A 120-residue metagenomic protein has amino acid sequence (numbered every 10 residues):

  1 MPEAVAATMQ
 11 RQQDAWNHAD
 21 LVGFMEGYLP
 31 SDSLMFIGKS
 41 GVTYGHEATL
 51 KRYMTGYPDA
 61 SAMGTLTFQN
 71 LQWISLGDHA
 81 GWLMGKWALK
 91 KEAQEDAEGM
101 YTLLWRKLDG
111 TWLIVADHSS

Functional and structural regions predicted by a protein language model:
M1-D20: Short, aromatic-enriched amphipathic alpha-helices that serve as compact interaction elements
A7-T8, T65-F68, M100: Short, conserved clusters of charged catalytic residues that mark active-site and nucleotide-handling motifs
R11-A15, G23, G27, W87 (+2 more regions): Residue-level detection of beta-strand scaffold positions
L21-L76, K91, D96: A solvent-exposed, acidic/Ser-Thr-rich amphipathic alpha-helical stretch
D78-W87: A short hydrophobic beta-strand element
E98-S120: Short beta-strand edge/turn micro-motifs at domain boundaries
